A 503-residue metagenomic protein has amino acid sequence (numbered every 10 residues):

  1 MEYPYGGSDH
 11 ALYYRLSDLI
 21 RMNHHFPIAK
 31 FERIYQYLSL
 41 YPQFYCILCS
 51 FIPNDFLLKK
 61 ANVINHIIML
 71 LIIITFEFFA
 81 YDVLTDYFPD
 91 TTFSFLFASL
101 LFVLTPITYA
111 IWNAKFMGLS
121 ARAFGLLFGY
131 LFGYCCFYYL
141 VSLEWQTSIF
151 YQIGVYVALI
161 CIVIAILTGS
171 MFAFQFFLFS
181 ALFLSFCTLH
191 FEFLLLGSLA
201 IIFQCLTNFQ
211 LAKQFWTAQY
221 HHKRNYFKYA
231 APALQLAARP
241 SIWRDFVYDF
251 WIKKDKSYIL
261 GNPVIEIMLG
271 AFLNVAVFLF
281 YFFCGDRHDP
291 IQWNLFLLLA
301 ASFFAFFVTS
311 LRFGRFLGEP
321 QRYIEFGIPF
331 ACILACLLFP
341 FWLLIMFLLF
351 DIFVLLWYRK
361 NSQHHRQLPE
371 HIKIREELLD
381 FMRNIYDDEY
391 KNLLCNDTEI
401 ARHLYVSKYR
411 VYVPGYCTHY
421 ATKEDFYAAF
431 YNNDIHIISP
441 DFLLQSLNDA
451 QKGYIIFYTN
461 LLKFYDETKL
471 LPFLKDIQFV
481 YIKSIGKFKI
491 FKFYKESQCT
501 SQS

Functional and structural regions predicted by a protein language model:
M1-Y130, Y138-F150, L368: Active-site lumenal/periplasmic loops and adjacent helix-entry segments of GT-C-fold, multi-pass membrane
E2-Y3, F209-R224, L311-R322, W357-L368: Juxtamembrane/interface segments at transmembrane-helix termini
D9, I149, I153-V157, G169-F303 (+1 more regions): Transmembrane catalytic cores of multi-pass membrane glycosyltransferases and polysaccharide-assembly enzymes
D18, F31, Y41, Y45 (+9 more regions): Terminal, non-globular segments
S39, Q43, D55-K59, I67 (+4 more regions): Extracytoplasmic
L70, I74, R122-Y134, L159 (+3 more regions): Alpha-helical transmembrane segments of multi-pass membrane proteins
L96, G129, C135-I164, F177-L178 (+1 more regions): Short hydrophobic alpha-helices at membrane interfaces in multi-pass membrane enzymes
L298-L299, F316-D351: Hydrophobic/aromatic-rich transmembrane helices and adjacent perimembrane loops
